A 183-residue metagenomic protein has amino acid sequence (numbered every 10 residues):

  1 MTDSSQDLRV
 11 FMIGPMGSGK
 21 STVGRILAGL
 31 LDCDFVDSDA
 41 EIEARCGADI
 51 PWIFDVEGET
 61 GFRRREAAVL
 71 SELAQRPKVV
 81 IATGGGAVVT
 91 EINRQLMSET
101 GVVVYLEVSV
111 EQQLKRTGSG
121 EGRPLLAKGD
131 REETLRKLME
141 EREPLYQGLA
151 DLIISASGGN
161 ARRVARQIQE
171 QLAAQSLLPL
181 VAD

Functional and structural regions predicted by a protein language model:
M1-S5, I26, L30, R76 (+1 more regions): NTP-dependent small-molecule kinase module
M12: Hydrophobic anchor at the beta1->P-loop junction of P-loop NTPases
P15: P-loop (Walker A) phosphate-binding loop of NTP-binding proteins
K20: Conserved lysine of the Walker
V23: Hydrophobic positions on the alpha1 helix immediately C-terminal to the Walker A/P-loop
D37-S98, R123, R136, L145: ATP-dependent small-molecule kinase phosphotransfer cores that center on conserved nucleotide phosphate-binding segments
G85-A87, S109-E111, G159-N160: Short glycine-rich anion-binding loops that position phosphate/pyrophosphate groups of nucleotides and phosphorylated
E99-P144: A glycine- and Lys/Arg-enriched "phosphate-lid" helix/loop adjacent to the NTP-binding pocket of small-molecule kinases
